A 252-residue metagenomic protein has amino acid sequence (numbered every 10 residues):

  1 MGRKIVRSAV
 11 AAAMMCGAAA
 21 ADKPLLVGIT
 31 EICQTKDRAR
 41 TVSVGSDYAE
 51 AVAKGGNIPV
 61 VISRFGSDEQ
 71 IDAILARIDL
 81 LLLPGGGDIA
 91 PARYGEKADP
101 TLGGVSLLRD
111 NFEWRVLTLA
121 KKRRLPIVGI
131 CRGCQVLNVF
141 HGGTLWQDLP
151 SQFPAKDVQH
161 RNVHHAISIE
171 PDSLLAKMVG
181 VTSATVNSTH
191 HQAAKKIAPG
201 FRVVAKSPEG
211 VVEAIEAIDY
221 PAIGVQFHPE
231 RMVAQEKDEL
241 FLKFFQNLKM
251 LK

Functional and structural regions predicted by a protein language model:
G2-I130, V139-F140, W146, P150-V179 (+6 more regions): N-terminal beta1-alpha1 cap of cysteine-dependent amidohydrolase-like domains
C134-V136: Hydrophobic, aromatic-enriched interface-forming segments
